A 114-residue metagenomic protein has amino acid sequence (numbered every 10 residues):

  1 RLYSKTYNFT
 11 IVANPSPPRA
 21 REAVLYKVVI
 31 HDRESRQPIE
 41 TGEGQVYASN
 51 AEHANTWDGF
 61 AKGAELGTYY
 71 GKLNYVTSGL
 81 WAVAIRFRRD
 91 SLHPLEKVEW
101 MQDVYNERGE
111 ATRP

Functional and structural regions predicted by a protein language model:
R1-P114: N-terminal soluble domains immediately following signal/targeting peptides that reside in extracytoplasmic
